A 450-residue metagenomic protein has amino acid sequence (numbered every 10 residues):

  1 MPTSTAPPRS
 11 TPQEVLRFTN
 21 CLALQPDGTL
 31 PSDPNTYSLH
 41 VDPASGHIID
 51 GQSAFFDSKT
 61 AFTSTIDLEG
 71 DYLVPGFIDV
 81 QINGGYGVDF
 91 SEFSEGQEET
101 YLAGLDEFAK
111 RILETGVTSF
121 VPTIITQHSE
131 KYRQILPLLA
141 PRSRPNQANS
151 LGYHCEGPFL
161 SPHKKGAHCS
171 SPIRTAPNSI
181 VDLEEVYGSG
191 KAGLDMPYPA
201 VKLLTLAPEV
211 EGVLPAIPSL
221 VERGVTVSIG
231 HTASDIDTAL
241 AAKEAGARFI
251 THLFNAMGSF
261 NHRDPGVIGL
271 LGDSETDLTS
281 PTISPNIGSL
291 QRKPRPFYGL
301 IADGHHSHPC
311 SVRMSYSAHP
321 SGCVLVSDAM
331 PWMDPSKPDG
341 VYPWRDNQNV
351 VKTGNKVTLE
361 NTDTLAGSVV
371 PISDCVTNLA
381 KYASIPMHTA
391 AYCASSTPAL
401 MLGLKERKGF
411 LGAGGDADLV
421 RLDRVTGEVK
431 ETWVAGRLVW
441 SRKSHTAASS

Functional and structural regions predicted by a protein language model:
P2-V74: Histidine-rich, glycine-flanked metal-binding segment
T3-P8, A54-D57, E99, K191-M196 (+1 more regions): Intrinsically disordered, low-complexity domain-flanking/linker segments in eukaryotic proteins, enriched
R17, S64, G76-I78, S228-I229 (+2 more regions): Residue-level marker for buried hydrophobic side chains located in beta-strands that build the well-ordered beta-sheet
L24-S38, A383-A391, L400-V434, W440: Acidic, glycine-enriched loop/beta-strand segments at the rims of small-molecule binding/catalytic pockets
L68-K131: Metal-associated gating/positioning segment near the N- to mid-region
G70, Q81, I112, C155 (+4 more regions): Conserved, mostly hydrophobic/aromatic
D71, H128-V267, D334: Histidine/acidic-residue-rich, glycine-tolerant segments that coordinate divalent metal ions
T238-A391, M401-R407, D423-G427: Active-site-adjacent C-terminal substructures of enzyme catalytic domains
